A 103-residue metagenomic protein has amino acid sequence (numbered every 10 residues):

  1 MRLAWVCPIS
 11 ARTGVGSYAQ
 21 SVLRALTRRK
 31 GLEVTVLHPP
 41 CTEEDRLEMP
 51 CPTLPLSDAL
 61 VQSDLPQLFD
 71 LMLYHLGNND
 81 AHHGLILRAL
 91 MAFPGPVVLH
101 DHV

Functional and structural regions predicted by a protein language model:
M1-E48, L54-P55, Q67-F69, L87-V97: N-terminal subdomain of nucleotide-sugar transferases
T42-R46, H75-D80: Noncatalytic linker/hinge segments flanking ATPase motor cores
L60-Q67: Short, well-structured alpha-helical segments in soluble
Q67-G77: Short, well-ordered secondary-structure micro-motifs within conserved domains or adaptor modules
L76-P94, V98-V103: An aromatic- and histidine-rich active-site surface loop
